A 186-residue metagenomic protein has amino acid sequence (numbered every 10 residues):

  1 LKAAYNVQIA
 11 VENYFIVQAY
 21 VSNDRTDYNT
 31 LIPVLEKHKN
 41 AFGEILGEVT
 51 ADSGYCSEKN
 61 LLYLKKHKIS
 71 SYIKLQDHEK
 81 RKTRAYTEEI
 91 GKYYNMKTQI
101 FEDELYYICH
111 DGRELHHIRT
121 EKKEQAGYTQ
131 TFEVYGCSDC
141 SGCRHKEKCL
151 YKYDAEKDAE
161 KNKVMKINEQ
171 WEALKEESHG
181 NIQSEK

Functional and structural regions predicted by a protein language model:
L1-K186: Anion-binding and metal-coordination hotspots
